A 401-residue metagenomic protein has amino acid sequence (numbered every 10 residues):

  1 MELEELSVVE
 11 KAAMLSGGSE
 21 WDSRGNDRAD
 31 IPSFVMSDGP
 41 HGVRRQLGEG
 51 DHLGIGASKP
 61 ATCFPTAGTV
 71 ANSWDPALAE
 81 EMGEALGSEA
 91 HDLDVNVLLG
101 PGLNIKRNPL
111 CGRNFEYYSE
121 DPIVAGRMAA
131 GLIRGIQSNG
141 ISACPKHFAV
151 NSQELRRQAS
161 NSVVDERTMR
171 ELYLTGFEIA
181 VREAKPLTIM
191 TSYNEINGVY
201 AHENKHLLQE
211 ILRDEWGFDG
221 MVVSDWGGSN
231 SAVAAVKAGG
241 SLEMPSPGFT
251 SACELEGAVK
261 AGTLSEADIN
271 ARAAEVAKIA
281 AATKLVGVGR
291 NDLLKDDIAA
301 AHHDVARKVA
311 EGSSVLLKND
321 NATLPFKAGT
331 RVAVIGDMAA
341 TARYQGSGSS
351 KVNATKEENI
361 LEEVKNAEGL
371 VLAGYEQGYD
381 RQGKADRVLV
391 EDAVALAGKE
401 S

Functional and structural regions predicted by a protein language model:
M1-S401: Glycoside hydrolase catalytic-domain context in secreted enzymes
